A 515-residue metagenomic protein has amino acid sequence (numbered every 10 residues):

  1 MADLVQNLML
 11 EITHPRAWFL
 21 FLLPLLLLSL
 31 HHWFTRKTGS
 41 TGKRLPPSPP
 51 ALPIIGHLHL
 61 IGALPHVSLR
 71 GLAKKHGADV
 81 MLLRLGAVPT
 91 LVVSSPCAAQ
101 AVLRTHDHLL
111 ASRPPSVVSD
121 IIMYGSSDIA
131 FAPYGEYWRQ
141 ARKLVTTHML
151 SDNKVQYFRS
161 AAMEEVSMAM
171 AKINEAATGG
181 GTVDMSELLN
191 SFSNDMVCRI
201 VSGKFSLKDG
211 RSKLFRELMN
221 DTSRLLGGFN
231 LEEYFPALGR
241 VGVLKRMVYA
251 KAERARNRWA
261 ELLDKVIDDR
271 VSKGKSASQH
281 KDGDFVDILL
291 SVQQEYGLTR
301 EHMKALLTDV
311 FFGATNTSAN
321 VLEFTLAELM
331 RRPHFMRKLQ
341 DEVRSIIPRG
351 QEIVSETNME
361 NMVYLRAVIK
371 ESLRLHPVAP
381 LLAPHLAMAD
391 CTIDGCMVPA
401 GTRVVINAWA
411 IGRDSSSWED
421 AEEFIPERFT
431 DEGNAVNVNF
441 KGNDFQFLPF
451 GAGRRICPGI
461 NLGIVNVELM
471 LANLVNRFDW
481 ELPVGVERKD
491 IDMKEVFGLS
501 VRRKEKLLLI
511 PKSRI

Functional and structural regions predicted by a protein language model:
M1-E11, W480, G498-I515: C-terminal helix/juxtamembrane-tail motif
A2-S126, E136, Q140, M163-A171: N-terminal membrane-proximal hinge/A-helix region immediately C-terminal to the signal-anchor transmembrane segment
L45, V92-L103, H108-A111, K204-F215 (+6 more regions): Classical protein tyrosine phosphatase
L58-G77, E352-C396, S415, L507: Conserved cytochrome P450 K-helix E-x-x-R motif and the immediately C-terminal K′/meander segment
S112-I122, Q156-L322, K338: Cytochrome P450 heme-thiolate monooxygenase catalytic core
P333-F335, I460-S500: Cytochrome P450 heme-binding "Cys pocket" and the immediately downstream C-terminal segment
I406-N437: Conserved cytochrome P450 K-helix/beta-meander segment immediately N-terminal to the heme-binding cysteine loop
E432-V467, K494-V496: Cytochrome P450 heme-thiolate "Cys pocket" and heme-binding signature region
